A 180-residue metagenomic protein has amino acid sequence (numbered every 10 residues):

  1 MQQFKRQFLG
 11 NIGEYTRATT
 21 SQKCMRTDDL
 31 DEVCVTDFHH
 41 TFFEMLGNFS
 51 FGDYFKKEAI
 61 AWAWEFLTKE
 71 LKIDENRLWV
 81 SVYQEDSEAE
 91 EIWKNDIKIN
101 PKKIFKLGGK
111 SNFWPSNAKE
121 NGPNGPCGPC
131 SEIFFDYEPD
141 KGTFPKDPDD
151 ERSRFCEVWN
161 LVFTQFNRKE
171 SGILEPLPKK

Functional and structural regions predicted by a protein language model:
M1-K180: Alpha-helical segments
